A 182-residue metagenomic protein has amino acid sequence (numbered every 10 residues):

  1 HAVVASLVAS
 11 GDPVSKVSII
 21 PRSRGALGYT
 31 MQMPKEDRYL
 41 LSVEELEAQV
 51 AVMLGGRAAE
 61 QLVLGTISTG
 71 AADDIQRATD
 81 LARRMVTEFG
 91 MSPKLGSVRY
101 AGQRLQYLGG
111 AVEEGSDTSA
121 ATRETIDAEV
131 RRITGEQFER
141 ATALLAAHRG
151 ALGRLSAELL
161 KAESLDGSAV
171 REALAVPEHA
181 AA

Functional and structural regions predicted by a protein language model:
A2-A182: Soluble catalytic regions of large protease machineries
